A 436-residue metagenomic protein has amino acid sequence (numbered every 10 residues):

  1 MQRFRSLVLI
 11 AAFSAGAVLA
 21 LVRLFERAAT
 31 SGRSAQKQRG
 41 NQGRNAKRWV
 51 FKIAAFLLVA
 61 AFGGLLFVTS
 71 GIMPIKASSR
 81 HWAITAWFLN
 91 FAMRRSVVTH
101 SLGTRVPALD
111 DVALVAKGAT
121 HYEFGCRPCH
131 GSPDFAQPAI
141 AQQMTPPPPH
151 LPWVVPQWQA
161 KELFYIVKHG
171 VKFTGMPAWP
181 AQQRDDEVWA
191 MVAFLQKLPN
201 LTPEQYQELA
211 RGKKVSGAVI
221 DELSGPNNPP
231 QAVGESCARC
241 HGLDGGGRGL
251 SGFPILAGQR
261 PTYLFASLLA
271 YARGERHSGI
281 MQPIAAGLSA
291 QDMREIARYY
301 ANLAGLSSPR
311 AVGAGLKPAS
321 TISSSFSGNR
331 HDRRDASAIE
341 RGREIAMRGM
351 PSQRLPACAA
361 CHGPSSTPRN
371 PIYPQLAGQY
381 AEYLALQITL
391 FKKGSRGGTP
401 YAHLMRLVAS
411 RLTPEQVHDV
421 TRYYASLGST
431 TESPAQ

Functional and structural regions predicted by a protein language model:
Q2-I10: Feature marks short, highly hydrophobic, charge-poor N-terminal signal-anchor/signal peptide-like helices that anchor
A15-A28: Alpha-helical transmembrane segments
G32-R33, K37-P128, S132, P138-A141 (+8 more regions): Periplasmic c-type cytochrome electron-transfer domains
S132-P133, L243, P364-S365: Cys/His-rich metal-chelating microdomains
Q137, Q143-H150, G175-A178, G246-I255 (+8 more regions): A cross-kingdom feature marking solvent-exposed beta-strand/loop segments within repeated, beta-rich binding/scaffold
P146-P148, D186, S251, Q291 (+1 more regions): Extracytoplasmic
A290-M293, P356, A360-Q436: C-terminal functional regions that serve as terminal interaction/effector modules
